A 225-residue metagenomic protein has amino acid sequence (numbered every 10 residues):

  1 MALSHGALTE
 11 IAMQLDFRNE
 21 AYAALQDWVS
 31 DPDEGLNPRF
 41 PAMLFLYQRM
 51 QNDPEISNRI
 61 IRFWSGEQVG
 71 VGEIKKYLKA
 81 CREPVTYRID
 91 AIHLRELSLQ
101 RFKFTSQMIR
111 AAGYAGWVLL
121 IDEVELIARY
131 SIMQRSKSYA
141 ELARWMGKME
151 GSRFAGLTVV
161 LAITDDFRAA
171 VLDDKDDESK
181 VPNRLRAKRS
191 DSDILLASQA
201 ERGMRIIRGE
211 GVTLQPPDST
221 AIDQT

Functional and structural regions predicted by a protein language model:
M1-A112, T225: P-loop NTPase nucleotide-binding core
E73-L119, E123-T225: The catalytic "switch" region of P-loop NTPases
